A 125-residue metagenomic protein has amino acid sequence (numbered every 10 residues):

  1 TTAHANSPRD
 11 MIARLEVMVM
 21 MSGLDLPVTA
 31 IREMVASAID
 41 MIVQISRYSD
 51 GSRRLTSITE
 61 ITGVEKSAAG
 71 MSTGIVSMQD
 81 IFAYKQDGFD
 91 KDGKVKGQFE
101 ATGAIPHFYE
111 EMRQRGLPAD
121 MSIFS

Functional and structural regions predicted by a protein language model:
T1-K66, G70: Conserved P-loop NTPase nucleotide-binding/switch module
G51-S125: NTP-binding/hydrolysis catalytic cores, primarily Walker-type P-loop NTPases
